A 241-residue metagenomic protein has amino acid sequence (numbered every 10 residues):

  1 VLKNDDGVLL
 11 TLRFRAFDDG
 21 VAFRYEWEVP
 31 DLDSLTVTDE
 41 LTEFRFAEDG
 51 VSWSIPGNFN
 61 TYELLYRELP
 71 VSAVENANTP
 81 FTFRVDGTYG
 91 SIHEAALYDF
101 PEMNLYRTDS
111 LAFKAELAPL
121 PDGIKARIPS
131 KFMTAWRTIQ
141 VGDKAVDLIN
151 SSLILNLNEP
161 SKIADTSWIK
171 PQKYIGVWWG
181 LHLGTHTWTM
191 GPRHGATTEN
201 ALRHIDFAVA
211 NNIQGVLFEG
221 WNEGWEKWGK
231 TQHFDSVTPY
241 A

Functional and structural regions predicted by a protein language model:
V1-A164: N-terminal accessory beta-strand-rich subdomains and adjacent acidic, glycine-rich linkers that precede catalytic cores
V1-L9, V177-H182, H186: Compositionally biased, low-hydrophobicity segments enriched in charged and small polar residues
R13, S130, S167, R193-T197 (+1 more regions): Catalytic cores of large soluble enzymes that bind and process phosphate-bearing ligands
E28, S54, R137, I169 (+3 more regions): Short linear interaction motif-like sites in intrinsically disordered regions of transcription factors
W53-I55, I92, G176-W179, N222: Tryptophan-centered motif/residue detector
V146-S151, K162, T166, W179-T187 (+1 more regions): Conserved mixed alpha/beta catalytic, RNA-binding, or beta-rich assembly cores of soluble enzyme, regulatory
W168-K170, Y174: Active-site cores of enzymes that catalyze phosphoryl transfer or operate on phosphate-rich substrates
Y174-G176, H182-A241: Substrate-binding cleft of carbohydrate-active enzyme catalytic domains
